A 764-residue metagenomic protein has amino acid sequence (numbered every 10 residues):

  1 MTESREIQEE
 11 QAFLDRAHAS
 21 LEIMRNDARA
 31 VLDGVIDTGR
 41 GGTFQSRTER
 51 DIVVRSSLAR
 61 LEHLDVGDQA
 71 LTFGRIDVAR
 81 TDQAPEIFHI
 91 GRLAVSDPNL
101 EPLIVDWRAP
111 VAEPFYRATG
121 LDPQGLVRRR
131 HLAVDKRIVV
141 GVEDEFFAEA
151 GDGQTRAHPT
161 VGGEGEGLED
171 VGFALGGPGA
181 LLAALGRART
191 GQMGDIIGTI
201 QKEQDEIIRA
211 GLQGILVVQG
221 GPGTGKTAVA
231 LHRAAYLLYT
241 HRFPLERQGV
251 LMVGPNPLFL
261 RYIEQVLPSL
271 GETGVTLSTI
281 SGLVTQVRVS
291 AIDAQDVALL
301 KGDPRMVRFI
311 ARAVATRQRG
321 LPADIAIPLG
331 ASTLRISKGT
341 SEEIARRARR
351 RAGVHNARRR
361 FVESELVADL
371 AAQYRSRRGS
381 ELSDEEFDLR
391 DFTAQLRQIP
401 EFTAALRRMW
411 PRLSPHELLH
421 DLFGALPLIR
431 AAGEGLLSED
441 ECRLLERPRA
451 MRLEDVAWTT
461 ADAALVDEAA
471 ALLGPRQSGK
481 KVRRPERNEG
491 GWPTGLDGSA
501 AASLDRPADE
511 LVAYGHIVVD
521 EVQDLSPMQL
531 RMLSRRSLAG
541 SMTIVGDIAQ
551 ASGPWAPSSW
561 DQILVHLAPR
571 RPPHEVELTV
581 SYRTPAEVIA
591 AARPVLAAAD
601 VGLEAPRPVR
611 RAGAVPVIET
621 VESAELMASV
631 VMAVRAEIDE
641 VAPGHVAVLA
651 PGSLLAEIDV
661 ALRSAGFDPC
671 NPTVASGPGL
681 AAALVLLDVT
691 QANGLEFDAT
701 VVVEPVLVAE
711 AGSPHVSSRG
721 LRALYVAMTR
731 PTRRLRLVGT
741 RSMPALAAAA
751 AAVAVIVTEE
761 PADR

Functional and structural regions predicted by a protein language model:
M1-I197, Q201, D205-E206, W492-P493 (+1 more regions): Extended, charged low-complexity regulatory segments
M1-M24, A28, V35-I36, Q69 (+10 more regions): P-loop NTPase Walker
R75-D77, G141, E417-L418, I544 (+1 more regions): A structural signal for short, well-ordered beta-strand segments and their strand-loop junctions that often border
G186-Q201, D455, T459, A508 (+1 more regions): Short acidic-aromatic active-site loops that bind/stabilize oxyanions
Q192, I196, K226-A230, M306 (+4 more regions): Phosphate/oxyanion-binding active-site loops and adjacent basic polyanion-contact surfaces
Q201, D205-L212, A235, R407 (+4 more regions): Amphipathic, well-packed alpha-helical segments that form the structural scaffold of globular domains
L238-V518, D524-M532, G540, A549 (+1 more regions): Alpha-helical nucleic-acid-binding subdomain of P-loop helicases immediately C-terminal to the Walker A/P-loop
F243, Q248, P257-K301, A470-S478 (+3 more regions): Conserved helicase motor core of SF1/SF2 NTP-dependent helicases
